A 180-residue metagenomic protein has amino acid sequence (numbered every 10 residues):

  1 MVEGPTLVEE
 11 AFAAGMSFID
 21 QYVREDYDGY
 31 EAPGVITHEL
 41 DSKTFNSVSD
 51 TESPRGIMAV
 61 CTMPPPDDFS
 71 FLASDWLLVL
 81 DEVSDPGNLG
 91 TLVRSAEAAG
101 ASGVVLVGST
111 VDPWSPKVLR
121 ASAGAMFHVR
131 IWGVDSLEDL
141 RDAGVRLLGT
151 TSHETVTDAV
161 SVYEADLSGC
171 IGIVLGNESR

Functional and structural regions predicted by a protein language model:
M1-R180: Post-transcriptional modification and biogenesis factors for structured RNAs of the translation apparatus
